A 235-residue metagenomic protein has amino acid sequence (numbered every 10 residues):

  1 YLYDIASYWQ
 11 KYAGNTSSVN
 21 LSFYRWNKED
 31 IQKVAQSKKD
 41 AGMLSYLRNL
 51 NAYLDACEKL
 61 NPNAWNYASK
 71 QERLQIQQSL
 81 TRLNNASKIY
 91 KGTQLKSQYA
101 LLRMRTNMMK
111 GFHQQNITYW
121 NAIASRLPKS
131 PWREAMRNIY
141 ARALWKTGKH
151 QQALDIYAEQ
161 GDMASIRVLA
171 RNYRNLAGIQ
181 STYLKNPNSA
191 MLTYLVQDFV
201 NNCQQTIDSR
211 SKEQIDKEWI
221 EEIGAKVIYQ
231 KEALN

Functional and structural regions predicted by a protein language model:
Y1-T106, K110-N235: Extracytoplasmic/secretory-pathway proteins
